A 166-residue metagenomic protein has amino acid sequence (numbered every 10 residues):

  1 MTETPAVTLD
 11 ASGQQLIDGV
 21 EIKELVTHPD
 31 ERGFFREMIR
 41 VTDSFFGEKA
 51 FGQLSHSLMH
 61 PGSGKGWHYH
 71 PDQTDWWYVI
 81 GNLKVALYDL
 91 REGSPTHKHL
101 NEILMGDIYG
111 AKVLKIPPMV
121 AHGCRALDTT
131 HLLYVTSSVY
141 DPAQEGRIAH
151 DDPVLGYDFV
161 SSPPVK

Functional and structural regions predicted by a protein language model:
M1-G110, T129-K166: Non-catalytic, conserved peripheral segments adjacent to functional cores
I108-K115, V120-R125: Beta-rich strand-turn-strand
